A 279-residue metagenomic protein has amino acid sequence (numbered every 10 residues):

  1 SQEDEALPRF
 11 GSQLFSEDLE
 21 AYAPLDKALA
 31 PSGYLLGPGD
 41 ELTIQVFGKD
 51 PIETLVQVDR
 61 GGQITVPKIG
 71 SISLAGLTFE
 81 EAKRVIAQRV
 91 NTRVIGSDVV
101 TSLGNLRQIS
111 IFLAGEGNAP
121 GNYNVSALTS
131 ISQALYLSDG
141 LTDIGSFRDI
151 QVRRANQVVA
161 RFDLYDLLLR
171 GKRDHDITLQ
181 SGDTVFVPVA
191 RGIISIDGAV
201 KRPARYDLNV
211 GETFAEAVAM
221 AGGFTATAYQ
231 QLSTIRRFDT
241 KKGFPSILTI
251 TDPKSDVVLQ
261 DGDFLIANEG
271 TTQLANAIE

Functional and structural regions predicted by a protein language model:
S1-E279: Ser/Thr/Pro/Gly-biased, low-complexity, turn-/loop-rich segments that often occur immediately after N-terminal
